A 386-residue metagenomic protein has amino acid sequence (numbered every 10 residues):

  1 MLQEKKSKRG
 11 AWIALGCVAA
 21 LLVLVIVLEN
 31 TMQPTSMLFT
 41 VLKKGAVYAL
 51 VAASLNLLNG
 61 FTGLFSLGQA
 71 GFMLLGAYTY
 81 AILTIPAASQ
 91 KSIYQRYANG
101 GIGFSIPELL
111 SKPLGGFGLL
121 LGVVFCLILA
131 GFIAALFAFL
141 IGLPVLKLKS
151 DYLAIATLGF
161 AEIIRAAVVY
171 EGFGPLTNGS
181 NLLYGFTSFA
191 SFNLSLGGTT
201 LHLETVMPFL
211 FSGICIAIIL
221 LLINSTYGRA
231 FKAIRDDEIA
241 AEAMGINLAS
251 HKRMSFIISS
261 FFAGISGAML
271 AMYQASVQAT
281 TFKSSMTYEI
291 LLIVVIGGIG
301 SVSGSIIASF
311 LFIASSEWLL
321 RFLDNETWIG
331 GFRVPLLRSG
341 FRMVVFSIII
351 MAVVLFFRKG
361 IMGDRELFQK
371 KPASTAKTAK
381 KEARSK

Functional and structural regions predicted by a protein language model:
L2-K386: Transmembrane alpha-helices and adjacent helix-loop boundaries
